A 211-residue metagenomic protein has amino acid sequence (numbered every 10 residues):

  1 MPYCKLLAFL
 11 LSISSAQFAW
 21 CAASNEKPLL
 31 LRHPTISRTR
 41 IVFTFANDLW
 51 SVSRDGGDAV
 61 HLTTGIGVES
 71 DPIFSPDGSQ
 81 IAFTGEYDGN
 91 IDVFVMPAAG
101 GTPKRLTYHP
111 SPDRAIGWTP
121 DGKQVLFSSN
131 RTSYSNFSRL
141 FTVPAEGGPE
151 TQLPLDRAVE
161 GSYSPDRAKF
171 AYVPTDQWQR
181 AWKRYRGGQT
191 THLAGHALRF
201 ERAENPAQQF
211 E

Functional and structural regions predicted by a protein language model:
M1-Y3: N-terminal secretory signal peptides that target proteins for export/translocation
K5-Q17: Bacterial N-terminal signal peptides
A19-S24: Boundary at the C-terminal end of the N-terminal hydrophobic targeting segment
N25-V52, D71: Beta-strand-rich domains and repeat architectures in extracellular enzymes and scaffolds, especially beta-propellers
I36-R38, P76-D77, P120-D121, P165-D166: Residue-level detector of Asp-centered blade-edge/turn motifs that repeat once per structural unit in beta-propeller
F45-W50, G65-E69, A82-F94, T102-R114 (+4 more regions): A flexible loop/linker signature enriched in serine peptidases of the S9 family
H61-L62: Beta-propeller domains with acidic blade repeats across secreted/periplasmic ectodomains and cytosolic WD/CNH propellers
